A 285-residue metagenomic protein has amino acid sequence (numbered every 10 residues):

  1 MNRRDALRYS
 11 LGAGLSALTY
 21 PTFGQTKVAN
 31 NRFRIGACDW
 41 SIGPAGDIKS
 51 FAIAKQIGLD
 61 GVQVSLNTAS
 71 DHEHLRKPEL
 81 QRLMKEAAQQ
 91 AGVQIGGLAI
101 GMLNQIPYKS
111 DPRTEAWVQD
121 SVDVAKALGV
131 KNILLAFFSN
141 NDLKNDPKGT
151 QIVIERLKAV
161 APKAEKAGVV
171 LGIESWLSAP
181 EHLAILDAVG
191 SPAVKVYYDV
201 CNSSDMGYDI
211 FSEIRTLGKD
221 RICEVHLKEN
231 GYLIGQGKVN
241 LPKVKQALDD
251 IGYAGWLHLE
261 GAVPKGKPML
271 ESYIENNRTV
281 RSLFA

Functional and structural regions predicted by a protein language model:
N2-R34, G43-I57, A179-A285: Histidine-acidic metal/acid-base catalytic patches
S10-P21, Q25-K27, K49-F51, A87-Q94 (+2 more regions): Active-site acidic/histidine proton-transfer and metal-coordination neighborhood in alpha/beta enzyme cores
F33-C38, V62-V64, I95-I100, I133-L135 (+4 more regions): Hydrophobic faces of well-ordered beta-strands that scaffold small-molecule active sites in alpha/beta enzyme cores
S41, L66-T68, G101-N104, F137-N141 (+4 more regions): Active-site-proximal loop/turn and secondary-structure-junction residues that shape catalytic pockets, frequently
K55-V64, V130: Conserved long hydrophobic alpha-helices within structured protein cores
S65-M84, N140-K144: Glycine-rich, proline-tolerant flexible connector loops at the mouths of alpha/beta enzymes
D71-H74, P107-Y108, K144, Y232-G235 (+1 more regions): A generic structural signal for short coil/turn motifs at secondary-structure boundaries
K77-L83, D111-Q119, D146-L157, D209-R215 (+2 more regions): Charged helix-capping and loop-helix junction motifs
